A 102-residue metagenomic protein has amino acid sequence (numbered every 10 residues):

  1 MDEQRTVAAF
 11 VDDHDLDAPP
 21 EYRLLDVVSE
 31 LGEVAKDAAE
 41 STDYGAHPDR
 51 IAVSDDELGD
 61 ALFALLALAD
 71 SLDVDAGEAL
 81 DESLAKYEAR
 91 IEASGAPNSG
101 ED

Functional and structural regions predicted by a protein language model:
M1-L58, L62-D102: Flexible "arm" and connector segments at domain edges
